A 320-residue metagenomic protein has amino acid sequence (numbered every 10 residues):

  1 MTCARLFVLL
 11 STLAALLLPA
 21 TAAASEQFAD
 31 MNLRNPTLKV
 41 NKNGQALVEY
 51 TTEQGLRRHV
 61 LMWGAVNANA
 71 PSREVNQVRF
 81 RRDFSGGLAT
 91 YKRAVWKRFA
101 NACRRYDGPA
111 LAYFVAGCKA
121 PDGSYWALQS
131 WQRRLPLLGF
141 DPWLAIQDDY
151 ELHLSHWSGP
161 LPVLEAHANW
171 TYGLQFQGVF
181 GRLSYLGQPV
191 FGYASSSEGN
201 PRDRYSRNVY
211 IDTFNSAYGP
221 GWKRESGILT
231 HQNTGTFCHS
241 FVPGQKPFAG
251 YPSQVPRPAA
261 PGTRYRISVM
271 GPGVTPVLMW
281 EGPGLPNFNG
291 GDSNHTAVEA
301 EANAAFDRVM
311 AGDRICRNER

Functional and structural regions predicted by a protein language model:
M1-A4: N-terminal secretory signal peptides that target proteins for export/translocation
F7-P19: Bacterial N-terminal signal peptides
A24-R320: Extracellular, repeat-based ectodomains that mediate carbohydrate processing or recognition
